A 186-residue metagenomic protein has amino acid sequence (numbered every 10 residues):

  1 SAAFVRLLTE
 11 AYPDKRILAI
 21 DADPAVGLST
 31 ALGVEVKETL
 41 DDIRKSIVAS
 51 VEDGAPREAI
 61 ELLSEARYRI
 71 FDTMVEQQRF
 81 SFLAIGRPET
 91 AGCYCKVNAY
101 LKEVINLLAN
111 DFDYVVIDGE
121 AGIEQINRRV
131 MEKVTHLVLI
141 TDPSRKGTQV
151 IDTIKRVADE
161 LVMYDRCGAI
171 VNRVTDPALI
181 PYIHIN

Functional and structural regions predicted by a protein language model:
S1-P24: Walker A/P-loop phosphate-binding motif and the immediately C-terminal alpha-helix
A3, L7, A31, R129: Active-site signature of alpha/beta-hydrolase-fold catalytic machinery across serine- and Asp/Cys-nucleophile hydrolases
E10-P13, K96-N186: Conserved catalytic-core segment of NTP-binding enzymes
I17, T90, I140: Generic anion/oxyanion-binding catalytic loop in active/binding sites
I17-A19, F80-F82, H184-N186: Conserved beta-strand scaffold positions in the cores of enzyme catalytic domains, especially in NTP/NDP-utilizing
A19, A84, I117-G119: General beta-strand structural signal in soluble alpha/beta enzymes
A22-A25, R173-T175: Residues in the short beta-alpha loop(s) of Rossmann-like NAD(P)-binding domains
D23-N106: P-loop/Walker-type NTP enzyme "switch/lid" segment
